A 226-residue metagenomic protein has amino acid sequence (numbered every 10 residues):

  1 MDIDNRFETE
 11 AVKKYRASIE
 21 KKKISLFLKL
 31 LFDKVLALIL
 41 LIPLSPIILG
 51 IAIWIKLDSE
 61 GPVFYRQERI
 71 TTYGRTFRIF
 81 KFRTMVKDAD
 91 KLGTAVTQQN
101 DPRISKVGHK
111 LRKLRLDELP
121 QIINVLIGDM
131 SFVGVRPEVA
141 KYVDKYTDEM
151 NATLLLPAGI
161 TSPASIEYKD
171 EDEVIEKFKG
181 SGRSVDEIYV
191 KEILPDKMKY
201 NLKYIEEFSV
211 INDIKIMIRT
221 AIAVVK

Functional and structural regions predicted by a protein language model:
D2-A11, R16-K87, Y204-K226: A hydrophobic, helix-centered structural microdomain
D2-E8, Y65-R103, A164-P195: Short, glycine-rich, amphipathic interfacial segments at transmembrane boundaries or analogous
I19, L41, A95-Q99, L154: Residue-level "hotspot" positions that anchor or transmit function at local structural transition points
A37, A52, Y65, S105-H109 (+2 more regions): Positions in alpha-helical segments
I48, E60-P62, M130-V133, V174: A short hydrophobic/aromatic micro-motif that marks alpha-helical segments and, especially, helix-coil
S59-P62, Q99, V125, A158 (+2 more regions): A generic fold-level signal
Q98-P163, M217: A short, structured surface patch at a secondary-structure boundary
L155-K226: C-terminal terminal-structure detector
